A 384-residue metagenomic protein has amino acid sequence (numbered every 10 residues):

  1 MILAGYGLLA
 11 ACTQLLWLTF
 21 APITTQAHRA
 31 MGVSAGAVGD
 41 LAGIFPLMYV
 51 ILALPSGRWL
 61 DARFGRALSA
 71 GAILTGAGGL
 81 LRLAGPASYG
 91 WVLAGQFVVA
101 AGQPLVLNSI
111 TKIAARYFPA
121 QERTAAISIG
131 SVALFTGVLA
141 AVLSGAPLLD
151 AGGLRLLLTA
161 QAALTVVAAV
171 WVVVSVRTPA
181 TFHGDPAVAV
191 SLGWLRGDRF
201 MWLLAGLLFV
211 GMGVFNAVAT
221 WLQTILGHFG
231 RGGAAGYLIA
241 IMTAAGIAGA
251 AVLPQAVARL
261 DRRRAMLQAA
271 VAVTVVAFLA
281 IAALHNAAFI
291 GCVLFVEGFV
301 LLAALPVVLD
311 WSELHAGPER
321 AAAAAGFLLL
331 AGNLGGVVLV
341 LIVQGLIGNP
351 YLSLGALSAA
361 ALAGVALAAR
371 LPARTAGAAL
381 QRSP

Functional and structural regions predicted by a protein language model:
F20-A21, F200-A250: Extracytoplasmic gate region of multi-pass secondary transporters
I51-P86: Conserved MFS/SLC helix-loop-helix module at the cytosolic interface between two early adjacent transmembrane helices
L52-F64, G249-R262: Helix-to-loop junctions at the C-terminal end of transmembrane segments in multipass secondary transporters
G95-A133: Cytoplasmic helix-loop-helix junction between adjacent transmembrane helices in 12-TM secondary transporters
I129-R177: Helix-loop-helix hairpin linking two adjacent transmembrane segments in secondary transporters
R177-L204: Juxtamembrane intracellular "pre-TM" segments in multi-pass secondary transporters
R263-V308: C-terminal transmembrane helical hairpin of 12-TM major facilitator-type secondary transporters
E313-N349, L357: A late C-terminal transmembrane helix in Major Facilitator Superfamily
